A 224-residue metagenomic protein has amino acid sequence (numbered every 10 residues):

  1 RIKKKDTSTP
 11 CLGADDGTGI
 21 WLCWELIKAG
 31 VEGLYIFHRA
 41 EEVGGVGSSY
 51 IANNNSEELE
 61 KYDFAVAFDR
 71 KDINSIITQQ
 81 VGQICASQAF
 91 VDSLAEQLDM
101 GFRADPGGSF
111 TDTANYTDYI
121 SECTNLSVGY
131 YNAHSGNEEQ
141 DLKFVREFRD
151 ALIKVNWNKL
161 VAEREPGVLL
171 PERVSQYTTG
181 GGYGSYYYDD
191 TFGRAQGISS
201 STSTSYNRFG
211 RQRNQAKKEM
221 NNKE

Functional and structural regions predicted by a protein language model:
R1-P10, Y130-N132: Glycine/charged-rich beta-loop-alpha catalytic/anionic-binding loops adjacent to active sites
K3-K5, K28, K61, K71 (+5 more regions): Context-gated lysine
K4, G13-A14, D118: Generic structural "secondary-structure junction" signal
S8-A89, D105, T113: Acidic/histidine-rich catalytic neighborhood of metal-dependent amide-processing enzymes
P10, A14-D16, G30, G44 (+4 more regions): Generic detector of intrinsically disordered, low-complexity, polar/charged segments
F64, S75-F192, Q196: Active-site-adjacent substrate-binding region of metalloamidase/peptidase-like peptide-processing proteins
Y186-E224: Charged/polar low-complexity intrinsically disordered segments, enriched in acidic residues
